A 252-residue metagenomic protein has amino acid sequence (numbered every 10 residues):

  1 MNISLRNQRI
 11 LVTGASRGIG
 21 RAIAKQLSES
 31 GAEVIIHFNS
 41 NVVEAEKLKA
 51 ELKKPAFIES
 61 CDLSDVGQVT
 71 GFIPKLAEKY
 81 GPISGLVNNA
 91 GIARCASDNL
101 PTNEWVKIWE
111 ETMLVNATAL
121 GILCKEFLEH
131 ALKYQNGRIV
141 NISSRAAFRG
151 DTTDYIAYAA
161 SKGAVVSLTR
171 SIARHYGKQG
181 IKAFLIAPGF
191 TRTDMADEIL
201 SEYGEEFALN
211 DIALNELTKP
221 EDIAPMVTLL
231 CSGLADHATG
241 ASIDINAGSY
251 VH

Functional and structural regions predicted by a protein language model:
S4, A93, T228, T239-H252: Short C-terminal tail/terminal secondary-structure segment of NAD(P)H-dependent dehydrogenase/reductase domains
S16-R17: Conserved glycine-rich cofactor-binding loop
T70, A93-E110, T153-A157, D197-S201: Conserved mid-core segment of classical short-chain dehydrogenase/reductases
I92, T102-I122, V140, V165 (+1 more regions): Catalytic Tyr-X3-Lys loop
C124, S161, T169: Active-site helix of classical SDR
E129, R174-H175, D236: Alpha-helical segment proximal to the catalytic Tyr-Lys
N136, G177-K182, A238-G240: Short, small/polar-rich loop/turn modules that mediate ligand/substrate recognition or access, typified
S144: Residue(s) in the substrate-gating loop at a strand-loop-helix junction that position the organic substrate next
